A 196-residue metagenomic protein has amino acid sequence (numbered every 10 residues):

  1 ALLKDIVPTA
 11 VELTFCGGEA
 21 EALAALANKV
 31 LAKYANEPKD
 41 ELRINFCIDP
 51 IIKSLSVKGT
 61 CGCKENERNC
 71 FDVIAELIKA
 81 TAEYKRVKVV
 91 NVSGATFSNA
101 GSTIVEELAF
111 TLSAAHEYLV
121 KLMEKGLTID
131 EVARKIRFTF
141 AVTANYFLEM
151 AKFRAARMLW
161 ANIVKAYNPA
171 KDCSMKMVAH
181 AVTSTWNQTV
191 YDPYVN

Functional and structural regions predicted by a protein language model:
A1-N145, Y167-A170, M175-V182: Catalytic alpha/beta active-site cores
S102-L108, T143-A155, S184-N196: Short glycine/threonine-rich loop-to-helix capping motif typified by GTGT followed within a few residues by an Asp-Pro
M158, N162-I163: ATP-dependent phospho-/nucleotidyl transfer catalytic cores
